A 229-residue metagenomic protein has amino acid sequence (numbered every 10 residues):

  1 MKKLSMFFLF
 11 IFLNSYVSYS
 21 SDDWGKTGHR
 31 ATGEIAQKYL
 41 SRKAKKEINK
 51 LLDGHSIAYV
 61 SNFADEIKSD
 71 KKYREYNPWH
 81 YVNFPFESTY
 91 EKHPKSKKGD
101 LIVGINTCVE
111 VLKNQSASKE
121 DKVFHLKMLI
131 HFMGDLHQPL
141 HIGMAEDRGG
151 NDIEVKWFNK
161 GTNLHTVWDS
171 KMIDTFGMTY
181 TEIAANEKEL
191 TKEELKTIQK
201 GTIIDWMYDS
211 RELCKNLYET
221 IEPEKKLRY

Functional and structural regions predicted by a protein language model:
M1-W24: Bacterial Sec-dependent N-terminal signal peptides
S21-F132, P139-Y229: N-terminal, motif-rich segments that launch catalysis or mediate targeting to/interaction with membranes, typified by
